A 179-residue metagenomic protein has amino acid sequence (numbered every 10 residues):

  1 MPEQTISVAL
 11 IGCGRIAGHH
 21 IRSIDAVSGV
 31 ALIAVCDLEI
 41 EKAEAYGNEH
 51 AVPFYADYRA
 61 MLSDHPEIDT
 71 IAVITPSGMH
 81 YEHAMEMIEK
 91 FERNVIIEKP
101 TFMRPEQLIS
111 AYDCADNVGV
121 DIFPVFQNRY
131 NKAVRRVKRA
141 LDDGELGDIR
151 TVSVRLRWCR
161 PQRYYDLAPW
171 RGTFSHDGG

Functional and structural regions predicted by a protein language model:
M1-H50: N-terminal Rossmann-like dinucleotide-binding module
P2, D69-T70, P76-S77, Y81-R129 (+1 more regions): Beta-strand-loop-alpha-helix segment that lines the small-molecule cofactor/substrate pocket of alpha/beta enzymes
V27, H65, N131: Acidic-histidine catalytic/liganding microenvironments
S28, E49-A51, K90-F91, V118: Short, structured coil segments at secondary-structure junctions
A51-Y58: Conserved SAM-binding strand-loop segment of SAM-dependent methyltransferases
Y58-P66: Short amphipathic alpha-helix with an adjacent loop that forms part of the alpha/beta core around
N128-G179: Predominantly a Rossmann-like dinucleotide-binding segment in NAD(P)-dependent oxidoreductases
